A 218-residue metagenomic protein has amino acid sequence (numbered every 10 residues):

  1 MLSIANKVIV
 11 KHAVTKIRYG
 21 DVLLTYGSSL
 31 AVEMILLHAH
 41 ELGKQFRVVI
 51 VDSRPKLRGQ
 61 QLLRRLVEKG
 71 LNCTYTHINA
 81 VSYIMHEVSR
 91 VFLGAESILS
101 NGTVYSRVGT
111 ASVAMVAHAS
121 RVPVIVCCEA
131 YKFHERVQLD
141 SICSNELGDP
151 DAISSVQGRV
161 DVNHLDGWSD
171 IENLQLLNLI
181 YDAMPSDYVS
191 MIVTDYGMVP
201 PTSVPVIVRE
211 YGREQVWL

Functional and structural regions predicted by a protein language model:
M1-I4, Y26, S144-P150: Non-catalytic, soluble scaffold/interaction modules
M1-L2, L24, R54, A80: Short amphipathic alpha-helical molecular recognition features
L2-R18: A short, well-structured juxtamembrane/interface segment
I4-I9, G27, A31, T76 (+1 more regions): Short secondary-structure boundary/capping elements
K16-L24, I84-V88: Intrinsically disordered, low-complexity regulatory regions enriched in Ser/Pro/Gly/Thr and acidic residues
I17-D21, L42-R47: Short, surface-exposed connector motifs at secondary-structure boundaries
V22-E33, P55: Gly/Ser/Thr-rich loops at beta-strand to alpha-helix junctions that form or flank small-molecule/cofactor-binding
M34, A39-Q45, V51-L218: Conserved phosphate- and dinucleotide-binding cores of soluble alpha/beta proteins, encompassing both enzyme active
